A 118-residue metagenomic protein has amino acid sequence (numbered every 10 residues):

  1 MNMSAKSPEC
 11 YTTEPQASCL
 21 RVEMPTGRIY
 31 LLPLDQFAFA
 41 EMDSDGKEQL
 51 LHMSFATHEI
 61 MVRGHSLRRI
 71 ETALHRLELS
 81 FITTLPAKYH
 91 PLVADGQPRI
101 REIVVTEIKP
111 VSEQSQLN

Functional and structural regions predicted by a protein language model:
M1-Q16: Anionic N-terminal interaction surfaces
E14-S18, D45-Q49: A short, compositionally biased
A17-L31: Short aromatic-glycine motifs in intrinsically disordered, low-complexity regions
L32-D43: Phosphoinositide-dependent membrane-docking surfaces
K47-R68: Short, surface-exposed polybasic-and-hydrophobic patches located at secondary-structure transitions
V62-N118: Helix-rich interaction surfaces within compact, conserved domain-sized segments that mediate assembly or partner
